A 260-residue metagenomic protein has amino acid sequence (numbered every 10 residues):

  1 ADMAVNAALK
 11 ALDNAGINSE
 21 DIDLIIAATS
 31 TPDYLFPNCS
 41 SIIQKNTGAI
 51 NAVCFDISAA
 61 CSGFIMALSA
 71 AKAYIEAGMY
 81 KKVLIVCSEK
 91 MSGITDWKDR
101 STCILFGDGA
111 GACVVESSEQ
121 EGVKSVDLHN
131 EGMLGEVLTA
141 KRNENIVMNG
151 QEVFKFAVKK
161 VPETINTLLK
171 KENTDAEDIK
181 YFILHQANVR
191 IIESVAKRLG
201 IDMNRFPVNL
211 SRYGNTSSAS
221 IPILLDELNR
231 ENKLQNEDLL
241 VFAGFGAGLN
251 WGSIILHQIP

Functional and structural regions predicted by a protein language model:
A1-D23, K141-K180, I191-G200, L224 (+2 more regions): Conserved active-site "lid/cap" helical segment
V5-A8, L12, P32, K45 (+3 more regions): Claisen-condensing/thiolase-fold acyl-transfer catalytic domains that form or cleave C-C bonds in fatty acid
N14, N18-I50: Anion-binding (especially nucleotide phosphate/pyrophosphate-binding) glycine-rich loop and adjoining beta-alpha core
S19-D23, A49-V53, A77-V83, D99-S101 (+5 more regions): Short coil/turn connectors at secondary-structure junctions
A28, S58, V83-E89, V115-E116 (+2 more regions): Short beta-strand segments
Y34-G48, L84-M91, E136, A140 (+1 more regions): Acidic-glycine-rich active-site phosphate/pyrophosphate-binding loop
F36-N38, T95-K98, W251-I255: Short acidic, glycine/serine/threonine-rich loops at helix termini
M91, K98-K159, E163-N166, F245 (+1 more regions): Condensing-enzyme catalytic core mediating Claisen C-C bond formation in acyl metabolism
